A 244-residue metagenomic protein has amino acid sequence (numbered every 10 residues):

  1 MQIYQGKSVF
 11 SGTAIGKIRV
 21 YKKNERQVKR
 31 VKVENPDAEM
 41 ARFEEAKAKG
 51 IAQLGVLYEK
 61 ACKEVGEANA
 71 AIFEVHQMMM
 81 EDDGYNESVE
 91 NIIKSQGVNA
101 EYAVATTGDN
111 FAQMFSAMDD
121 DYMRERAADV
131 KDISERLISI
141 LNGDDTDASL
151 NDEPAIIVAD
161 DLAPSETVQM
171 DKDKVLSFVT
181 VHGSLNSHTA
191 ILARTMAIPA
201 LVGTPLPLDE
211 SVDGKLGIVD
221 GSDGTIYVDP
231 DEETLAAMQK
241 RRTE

Functional and structural regions predicted by a protein language model:
M1-E244: Non-catalytic, soluble scaffold/interaction modules
